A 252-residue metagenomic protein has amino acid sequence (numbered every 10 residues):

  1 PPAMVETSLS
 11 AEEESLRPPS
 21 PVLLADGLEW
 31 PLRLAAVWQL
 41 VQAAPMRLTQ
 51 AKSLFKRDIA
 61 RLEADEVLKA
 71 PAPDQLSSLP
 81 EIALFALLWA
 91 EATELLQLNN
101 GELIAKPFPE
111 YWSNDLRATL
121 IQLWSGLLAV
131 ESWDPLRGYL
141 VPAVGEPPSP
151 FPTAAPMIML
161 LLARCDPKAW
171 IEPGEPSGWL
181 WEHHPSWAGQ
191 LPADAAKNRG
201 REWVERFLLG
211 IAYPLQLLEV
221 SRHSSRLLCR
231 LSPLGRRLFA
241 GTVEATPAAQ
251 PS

Functional and structural regions predicted by a protein language model:
P1-S252: Donor-sugar nucleotide-binding helix/loop cap in glycosyltransferases
